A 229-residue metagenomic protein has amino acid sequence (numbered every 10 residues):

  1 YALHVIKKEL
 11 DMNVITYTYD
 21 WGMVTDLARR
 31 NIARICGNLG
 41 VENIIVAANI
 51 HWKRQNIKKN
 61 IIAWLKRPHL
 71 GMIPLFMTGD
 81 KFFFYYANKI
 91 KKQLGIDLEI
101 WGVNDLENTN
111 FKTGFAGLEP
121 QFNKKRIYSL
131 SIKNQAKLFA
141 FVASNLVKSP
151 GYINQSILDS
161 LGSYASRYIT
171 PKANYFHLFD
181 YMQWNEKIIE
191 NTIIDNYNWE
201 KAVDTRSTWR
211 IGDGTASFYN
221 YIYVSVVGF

Functional and structural regions predicted by a protein language model:
Y1: Short, glycine-rich nucleotide/cofactor-binding loops
H4-F229: Nucleotide-activated chemistry modules centered on ATP-dependent adenylation/adenylyltransferase
